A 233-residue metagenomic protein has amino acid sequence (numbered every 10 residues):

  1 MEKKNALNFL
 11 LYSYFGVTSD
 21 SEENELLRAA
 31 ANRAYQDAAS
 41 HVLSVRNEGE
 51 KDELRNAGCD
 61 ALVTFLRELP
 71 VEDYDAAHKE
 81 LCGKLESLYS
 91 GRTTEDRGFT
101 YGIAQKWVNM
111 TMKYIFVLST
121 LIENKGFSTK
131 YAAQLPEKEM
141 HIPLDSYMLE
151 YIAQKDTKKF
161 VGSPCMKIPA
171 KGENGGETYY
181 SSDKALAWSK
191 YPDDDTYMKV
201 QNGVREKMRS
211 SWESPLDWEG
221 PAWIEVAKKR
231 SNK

Functional and structural regions predicted by a protein language model:
M1-G98: Phosphate/adenylate-binding glycine loop and adjacent helical scaffold
M1-N32, C82, D96-K233: C-terminal accessory module of base-excision DNA glycosylases/AP lyases that mediates lesion recognition and DNA
